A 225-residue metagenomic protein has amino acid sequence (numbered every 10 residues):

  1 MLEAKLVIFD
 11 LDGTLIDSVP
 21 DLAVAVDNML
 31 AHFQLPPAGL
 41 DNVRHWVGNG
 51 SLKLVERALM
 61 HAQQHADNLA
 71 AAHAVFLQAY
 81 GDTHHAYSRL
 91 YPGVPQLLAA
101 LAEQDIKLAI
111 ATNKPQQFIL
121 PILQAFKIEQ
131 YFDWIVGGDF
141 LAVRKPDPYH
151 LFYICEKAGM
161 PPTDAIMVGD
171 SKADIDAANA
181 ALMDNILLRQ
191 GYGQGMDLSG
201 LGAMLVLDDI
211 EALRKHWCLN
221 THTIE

Functional and structural regions predicted by a protein language model:
M1-L6, A99-A102, Q116, L120-E225: Asp-based, Mg2+/Mn2+-dependent phosphohydrolase catalytic module
L2-Q96, E103-Q104, Q117, A125: N-terminal helical cap/lid subdomain that shapes the substrate entry/recognition surface in HAD-like hydrolases
